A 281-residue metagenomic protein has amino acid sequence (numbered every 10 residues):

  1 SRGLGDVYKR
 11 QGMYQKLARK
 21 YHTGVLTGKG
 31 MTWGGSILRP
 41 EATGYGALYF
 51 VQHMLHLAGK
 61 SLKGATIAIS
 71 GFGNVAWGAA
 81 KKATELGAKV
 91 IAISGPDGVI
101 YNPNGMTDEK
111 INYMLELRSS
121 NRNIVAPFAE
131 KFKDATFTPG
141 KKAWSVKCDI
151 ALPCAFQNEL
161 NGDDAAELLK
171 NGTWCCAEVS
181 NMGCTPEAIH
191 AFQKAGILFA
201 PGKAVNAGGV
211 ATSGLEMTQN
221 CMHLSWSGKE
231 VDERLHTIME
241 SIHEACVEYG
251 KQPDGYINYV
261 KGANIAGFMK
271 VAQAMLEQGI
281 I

Functional and structural regions predicted by a protein language model:
S1-Y8: Short, small-residue-biased leader/transition segments that mark boundaries at the very start of proteins
D6, L26-M31, A65-N74, D97 (+1 more regions): A glycine-rich phosphate-binding loop feature that marks nucleotide/adenosyl-phosphate handling sites
Q15-T27, C184-H190, H243: Acidic-glycine-rich active-site phosphate/pyrophosphate-binding loop
T23-G34, A195-G196: Glycine/charged-rich beta-loop-alpha catalytic/anionic-binding loops adjacent to active sites
M31, G35-G44, N74, A200-T212: Conserved phosphate/anionic-ligand binding catalytic regions in large, soluble enzymes, centered on
G35-E41, Y45-K147: Glycine-rich phosphate/diphosphate-binding loop of Rossmann-like nucleotide-binding domains
M54, L169-I281: Adenosine-phosphate binding glycine-rich loop
G98-F199, A204: Rossmann-like adenosine-cofactor binding region
